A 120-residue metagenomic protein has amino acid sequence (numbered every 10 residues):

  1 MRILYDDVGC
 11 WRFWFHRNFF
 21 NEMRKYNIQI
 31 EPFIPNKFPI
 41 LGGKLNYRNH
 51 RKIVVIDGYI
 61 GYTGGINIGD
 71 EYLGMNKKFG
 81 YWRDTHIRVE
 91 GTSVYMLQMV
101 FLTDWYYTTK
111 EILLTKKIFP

Functional and structural regions predicted by a protein language model:
M1-P120: HKD-type phospholipase D/PLD-like phosphodiesterase module
